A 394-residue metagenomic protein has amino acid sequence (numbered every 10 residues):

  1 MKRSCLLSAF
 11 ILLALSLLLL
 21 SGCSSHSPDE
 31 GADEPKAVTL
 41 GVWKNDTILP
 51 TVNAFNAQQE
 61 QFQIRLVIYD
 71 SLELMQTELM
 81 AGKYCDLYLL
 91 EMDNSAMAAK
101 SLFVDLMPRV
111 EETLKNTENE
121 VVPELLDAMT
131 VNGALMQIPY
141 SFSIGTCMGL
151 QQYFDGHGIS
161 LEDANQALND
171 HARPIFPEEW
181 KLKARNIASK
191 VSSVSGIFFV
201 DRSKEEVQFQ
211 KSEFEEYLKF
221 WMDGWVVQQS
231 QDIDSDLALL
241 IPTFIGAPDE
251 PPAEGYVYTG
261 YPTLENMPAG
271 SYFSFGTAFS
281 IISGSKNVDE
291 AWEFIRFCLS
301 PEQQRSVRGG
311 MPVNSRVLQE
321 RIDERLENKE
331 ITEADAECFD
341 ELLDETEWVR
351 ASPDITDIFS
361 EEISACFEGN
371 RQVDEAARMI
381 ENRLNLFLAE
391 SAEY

Functional and structural regions predicted by a protein language model:
M1-S4, L20-S95, S306, E375 (+1 more regions): Conserved N-terminal structural module of periplasmic/extracytoplasmic solute-binding proteins
A9-L19: Bacterial N-terminal signal peptides
E73-Y88, S95, F220-P251, E361 (+1 more regions): Short helices/loops that flank or line small-molecule/ion binding pockets
E91-T146, V257-N266: Hinge/lid segment of periplasmic solute-binding proteins
M136-Y140, G145, D163-F209, D236: Extracytoplasmic/periplasmic solute-binding protein
R202-Q231: Glycine-centered hinge/linker elements that transmit conformational signals in sensory and ligand-binding systems
P252-N314: Extracytoplasmic/periplasmic substrate-recognition and gating elements
G309-A365, E390-Y394: Long, aromatic- and glycine/proline-rich binding clefts that accommodate carbohydrate-like moieties
